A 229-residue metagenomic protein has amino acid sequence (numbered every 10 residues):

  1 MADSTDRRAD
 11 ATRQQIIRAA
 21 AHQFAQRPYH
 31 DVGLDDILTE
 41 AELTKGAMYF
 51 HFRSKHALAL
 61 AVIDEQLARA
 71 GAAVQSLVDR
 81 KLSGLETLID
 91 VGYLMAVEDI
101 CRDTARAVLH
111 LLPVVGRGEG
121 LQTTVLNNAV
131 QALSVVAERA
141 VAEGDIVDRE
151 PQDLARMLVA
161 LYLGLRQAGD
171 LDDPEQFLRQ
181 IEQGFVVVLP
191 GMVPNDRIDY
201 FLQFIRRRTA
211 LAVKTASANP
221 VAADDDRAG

Functional and structural regions predicted by a protein language model:
M1-R27, D31-L43, H56-L60: Basic, helix-initiating cap at the start of DNA-binding domains
Q15, E86-L94, D153-A160, R179-Q183 (+1 more regions): Amphipathic alpha-helical interaction segments
A25, Y49-R53, E65: Base-recognition residues in the alpha-helical recognition helix of bacterial helix-turn-helix
G46: Key DNA-contact positions within bacterial/archaeal DNA-binding proteins
A61, A68, A72-C101, A105 (+1 more regions): Hydrophobic alpha-helical connector segments
G71, G116-E143, R149-V159: Amphipathic alpha-helical packing segments from all-alpha helical-bundle domains
E86-L111, R117-Q131, P190, P194: Helical hydrophobic small-molecule/effector-binding pocket
V130-Q131, V135-E138, A142, L171-G229: C-terminal peripheral helix-coil segments that are non-catalytic and often amphipathic
